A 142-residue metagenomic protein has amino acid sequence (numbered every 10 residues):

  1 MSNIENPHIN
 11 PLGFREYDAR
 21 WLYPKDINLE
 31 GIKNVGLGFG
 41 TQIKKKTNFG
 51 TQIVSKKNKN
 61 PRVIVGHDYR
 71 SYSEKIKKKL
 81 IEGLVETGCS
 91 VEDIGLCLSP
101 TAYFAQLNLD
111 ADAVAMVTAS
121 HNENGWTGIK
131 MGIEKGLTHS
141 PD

Functional and structural regions predicted by a protein language model:
M1-D142: Non-catalytic beta/alpha edge segments that cap or flank active sites
